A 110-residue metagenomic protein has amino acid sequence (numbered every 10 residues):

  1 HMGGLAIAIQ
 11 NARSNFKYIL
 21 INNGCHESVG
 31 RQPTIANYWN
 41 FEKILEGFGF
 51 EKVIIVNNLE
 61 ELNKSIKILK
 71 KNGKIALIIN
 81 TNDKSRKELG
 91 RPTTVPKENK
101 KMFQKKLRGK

Functional and structural regions predicted by a protein language model:
H1-G24: Thiamine diphosphate
G4, V29-P33, K87-P92: Short acidic, glycine/serine/threonine-rich loops at helix termini
I7-A12, I35, K70-K71, T93-K97: Short, solvent-exposed amphipathic alpha-helical segments in soluble enzyme and RNA/protein-processing domains
A12-K17, F50-E51, K71-K74: Short coil/turn connectors at secondary-structure junctions
G24-S28, K84-S85: Short gly/pro/ser/thr-enriched loop/turn and capping motifs at secondary-structure boundaries
Q32-I68: Conserved thiamine diphosphate
K71-K110: Glycine/aspartate-rich loop-and-adjacent alpha/beta segment that forms the canonical ThDP
